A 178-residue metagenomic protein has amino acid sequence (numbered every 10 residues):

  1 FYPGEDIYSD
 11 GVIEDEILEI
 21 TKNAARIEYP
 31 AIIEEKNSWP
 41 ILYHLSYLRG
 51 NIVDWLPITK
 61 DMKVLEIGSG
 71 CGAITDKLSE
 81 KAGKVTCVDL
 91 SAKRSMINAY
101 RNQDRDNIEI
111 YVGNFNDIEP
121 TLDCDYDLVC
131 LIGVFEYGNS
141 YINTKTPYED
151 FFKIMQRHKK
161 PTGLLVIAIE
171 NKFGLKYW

Functional and structural regions predicted by a protein language model:
F1-A24: N-terminal auxiliary segments of SAM/dcSAM-dependent transferases
Y43-M62: Conserved alpha-helix/loop element of class I SAM-dependent methyltransferases that forms part of the SAM/SAH-binding
D61-G70: Conserved class I S-adenosyl-L-methionine
C71-A82: Conserved SAM-binding loop of SAM-dependent methyltransferases across substrates and taxa, primarily the Class I
K81-D117: Class I SAM-dependent methyltransferase SAM/SAH-binding core
P120-V129: A short acidic, Gly/Pro-enriched loop at the edge of an enzyme's catalytic core that lines a small-molecule cofactor
K145-L164: A short glycine-rich, Lys/Arg-flanked "PGG" loop and its adjoining helix->strand segment in the class I
V166-W178: Conserved class I S-adenosyl-L-methionine
